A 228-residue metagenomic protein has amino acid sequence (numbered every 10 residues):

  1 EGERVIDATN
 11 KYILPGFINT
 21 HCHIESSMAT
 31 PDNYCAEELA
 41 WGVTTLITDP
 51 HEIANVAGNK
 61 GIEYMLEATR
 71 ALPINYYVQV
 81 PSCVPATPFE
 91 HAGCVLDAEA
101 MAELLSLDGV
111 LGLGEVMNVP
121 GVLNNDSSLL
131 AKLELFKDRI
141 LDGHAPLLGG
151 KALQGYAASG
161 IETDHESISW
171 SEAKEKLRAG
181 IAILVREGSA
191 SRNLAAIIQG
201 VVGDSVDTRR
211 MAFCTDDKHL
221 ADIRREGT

Functional and structural regions predicted by a protein language model:
E1, V5, R225-T228: Short, intrinsically disordered, charge-balanced linker/junction segments flanking boundaries in proteins
G2-T48: Replace "His-x-His-based motif
N10, H21, G42, M65 (+3 more regions): Divalent metal-coordination and catalytic microenvironments
I18-P31, P85-E99, S159-E166: Active-site mouth loops of central-metabolism enzymes
C22-I24, D49-P50, V78-S82, E115 (+4 more regions): A cross-domain feature marking catalytic cores of carbohydrate-active enzymes and several ubiquitous metabolic/repair
D32-I140: Divalent-metal coordination cores built from histidine and acidic residues
V95-V185, R192-F213, D222, E226-T228: Histidine/acidic residue-rich metal-binding segments in metalloenzymes
